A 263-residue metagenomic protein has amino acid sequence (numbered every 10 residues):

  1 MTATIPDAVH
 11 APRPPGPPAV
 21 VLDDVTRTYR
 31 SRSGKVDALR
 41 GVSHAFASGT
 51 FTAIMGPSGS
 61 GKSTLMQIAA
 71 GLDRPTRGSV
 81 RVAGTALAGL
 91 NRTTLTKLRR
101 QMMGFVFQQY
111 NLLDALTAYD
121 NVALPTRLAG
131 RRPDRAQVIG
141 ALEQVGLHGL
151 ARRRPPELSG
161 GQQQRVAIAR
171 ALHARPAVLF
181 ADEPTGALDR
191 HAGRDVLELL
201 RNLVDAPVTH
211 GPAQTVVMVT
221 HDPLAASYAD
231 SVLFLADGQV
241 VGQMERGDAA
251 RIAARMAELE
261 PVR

Functional and structural regions predicted by a protein language model:
S33-V36, L87-G104, L128, A249-A253: ABC ATPase NBD coupling module
M55-P57: The feature captures the beta-strand-to-loop junction immediately N-terminal to the Walker
G78-A86: Conserved ABC transporter NBD signature motif
L116-L124: Short coil-to-helix segment of the ABC ATPase nucleotide-binding domain corresponding to the Q-loop/switch region
R153-P156, A174, D205: Conserved signature/switch motifs of ABC ATPase nucleotide-binding domains
R154-Q164: Conserved ABC ATPase signature
L179-D182: Catalytic Walker B motif of ABC-type/P-loop ATPase nucleotide-binding domains
